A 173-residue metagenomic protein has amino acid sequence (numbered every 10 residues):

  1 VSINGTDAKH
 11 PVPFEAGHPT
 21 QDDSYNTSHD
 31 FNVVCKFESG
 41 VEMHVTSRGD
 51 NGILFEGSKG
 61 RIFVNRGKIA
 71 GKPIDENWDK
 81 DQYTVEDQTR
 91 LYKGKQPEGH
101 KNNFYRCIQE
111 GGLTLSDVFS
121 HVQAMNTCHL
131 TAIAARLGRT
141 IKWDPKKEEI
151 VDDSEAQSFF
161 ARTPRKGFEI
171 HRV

Functional and structural regions predicted by a protein language model:
V1-E38: Rossmann-like dinucleotide-binding domain that binds NAD(P)(H)
Q21-N26, T46, E86, Y92-Q96: Short Gly/Pro-enriched turn/cap motifs at secondary-structure boundaries
N26, R106-V173: C-terminal helix-rich "cap/oligomerization" subdomain common to oxidoreductases
T27-F31, G49-D50, N65-R66: A short, compositionally biased
E38-G40, K59: Glycine-centered tight beta-turn/hairpin loop motif at sheet-sheet or coil-to-beta transitions
M43-G52: Glycine-rich phosphate/pyrophosphate-binding beta-alpha loops
S58-K101: Aromatic-enriched alpha-helical interface/lid elements that frame and gate functional surfaces
